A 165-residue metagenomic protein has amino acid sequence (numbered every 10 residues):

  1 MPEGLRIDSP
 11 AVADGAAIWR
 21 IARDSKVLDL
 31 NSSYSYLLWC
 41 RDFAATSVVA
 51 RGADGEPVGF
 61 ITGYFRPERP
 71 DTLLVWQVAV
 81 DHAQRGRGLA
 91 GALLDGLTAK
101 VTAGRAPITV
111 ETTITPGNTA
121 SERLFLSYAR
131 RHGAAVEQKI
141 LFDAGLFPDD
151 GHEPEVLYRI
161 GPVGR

Functional and structural regions predicted by a protein language model:
M1-N31, R51: Short amphipathic alpha-helix that is part of the acyltransferase structural core
R23-A53, P57, T62: Active-site rim helix/loop that mediates acceptor-substrate recognition in acyltransferases
R66-V75, R85, G104-I108: A conserved beta-turn-beta hairpin within the catalytic core of GNAT-like acetyltransferases that forms part
Q77-R85, I114-T115: A short, internal acetyl-CoA/4′-phosphopantetheine-binding micro-motif in the GNAT/acyltransferase core
V80, G86-K100, R123: Conserved acetyl-CoA-binding loop-helix of GNAT-fold acetyltransferases
G91, P116-Q138: Conserved active-site alpha-helix within GNAT-family acetyltransferase domains
V101-P116: Conserved GNAT acetyl-CoA-binding A-motif
H132-R165: C-terminal "cap" of GNAT-fold acetyltransferases
